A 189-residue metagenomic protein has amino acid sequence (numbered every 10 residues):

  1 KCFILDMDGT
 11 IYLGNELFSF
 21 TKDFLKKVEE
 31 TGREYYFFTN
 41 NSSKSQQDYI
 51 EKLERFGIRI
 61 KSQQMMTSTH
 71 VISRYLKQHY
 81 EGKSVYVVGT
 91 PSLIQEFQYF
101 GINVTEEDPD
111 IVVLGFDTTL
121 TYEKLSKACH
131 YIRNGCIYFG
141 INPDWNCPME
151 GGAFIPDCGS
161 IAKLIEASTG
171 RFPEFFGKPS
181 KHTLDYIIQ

Functional and structural regions predicted by a protein language model:
K1-M7, I11-Q189: HAD-like aspartate-dependent phosphatase fold
